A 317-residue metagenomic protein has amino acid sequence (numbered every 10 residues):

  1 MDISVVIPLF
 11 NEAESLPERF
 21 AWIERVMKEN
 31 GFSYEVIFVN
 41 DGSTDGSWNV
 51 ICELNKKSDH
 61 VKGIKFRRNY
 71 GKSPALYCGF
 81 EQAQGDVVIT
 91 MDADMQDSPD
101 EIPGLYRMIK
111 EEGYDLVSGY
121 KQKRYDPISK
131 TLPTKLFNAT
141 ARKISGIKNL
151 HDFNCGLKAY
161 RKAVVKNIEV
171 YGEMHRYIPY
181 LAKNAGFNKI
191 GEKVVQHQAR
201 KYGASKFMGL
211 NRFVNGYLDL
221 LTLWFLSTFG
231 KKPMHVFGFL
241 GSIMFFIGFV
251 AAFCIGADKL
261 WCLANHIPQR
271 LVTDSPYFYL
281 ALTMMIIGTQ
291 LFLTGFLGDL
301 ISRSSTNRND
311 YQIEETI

Functional and structural regions predicted by a protein language model:
D2-S4, E35: Cell-envelope/extracellular polymer assembly enzymes that use nucleotide-activated donors
E12-M27: Short, well-formed alpha-helical segments that are part of the catalytic scaffolds of diverse glycosyltransferases
E12-S15, S43, S98: Donor nucleotide-sugar binding loop of glycosyltransferases
F32-S43, I64-K65: Short beta-strand/loop segment that forms part of the nucleotide-sugar
N40-N49, M95-Q96: A conserved acidic beta->alpha catalytic loop
E53, K62-R68, K72-Q82, V87 (+3 more regions): Acceptor/aglycone-binding surface of glycosyltransferases and processive sugar-polymer synthases
Y180-I317: Hydrophobic helical membrane-anchoring modules
